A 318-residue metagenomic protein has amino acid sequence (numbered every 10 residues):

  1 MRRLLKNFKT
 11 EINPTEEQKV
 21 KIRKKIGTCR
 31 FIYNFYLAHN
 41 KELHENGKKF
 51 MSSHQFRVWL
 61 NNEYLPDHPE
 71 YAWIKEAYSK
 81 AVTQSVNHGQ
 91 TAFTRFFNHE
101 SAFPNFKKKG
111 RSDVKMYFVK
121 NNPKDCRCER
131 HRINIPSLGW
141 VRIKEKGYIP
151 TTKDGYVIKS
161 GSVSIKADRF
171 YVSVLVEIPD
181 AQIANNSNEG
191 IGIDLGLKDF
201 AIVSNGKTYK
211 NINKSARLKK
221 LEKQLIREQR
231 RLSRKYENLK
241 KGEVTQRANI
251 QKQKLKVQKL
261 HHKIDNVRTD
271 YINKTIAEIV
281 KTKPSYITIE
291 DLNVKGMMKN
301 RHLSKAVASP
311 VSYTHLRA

Functional and structural regions predicted by a protein language model:
M1-V82: Gly/serine-rich nucleotide phosphate-binding loop at the start of the catalytic core of nucleotide/ADP-ribose-handling
K6, T151-D154, K166-L316: Positively charged, helix-rich recognition surfaces that bind polyanionic ligands
F8-I12, V141-E145, Y209-I212: Generic detection of short hydrophobic beta-strand segments and adjacent strand-loop junctions
K9-E11, H88, Y171-S173: Beta-strand secondary-structure signal
E11, D125, S160-S162, G192 (+1 more regions): Short, surface-exposed charged micro-motifs
K21, K25, A81-S85, R217 (+2 more regions): Short amphipathic alpha-helical segments
F56-S164, S309: Acidic carboxylate diad motif detector
